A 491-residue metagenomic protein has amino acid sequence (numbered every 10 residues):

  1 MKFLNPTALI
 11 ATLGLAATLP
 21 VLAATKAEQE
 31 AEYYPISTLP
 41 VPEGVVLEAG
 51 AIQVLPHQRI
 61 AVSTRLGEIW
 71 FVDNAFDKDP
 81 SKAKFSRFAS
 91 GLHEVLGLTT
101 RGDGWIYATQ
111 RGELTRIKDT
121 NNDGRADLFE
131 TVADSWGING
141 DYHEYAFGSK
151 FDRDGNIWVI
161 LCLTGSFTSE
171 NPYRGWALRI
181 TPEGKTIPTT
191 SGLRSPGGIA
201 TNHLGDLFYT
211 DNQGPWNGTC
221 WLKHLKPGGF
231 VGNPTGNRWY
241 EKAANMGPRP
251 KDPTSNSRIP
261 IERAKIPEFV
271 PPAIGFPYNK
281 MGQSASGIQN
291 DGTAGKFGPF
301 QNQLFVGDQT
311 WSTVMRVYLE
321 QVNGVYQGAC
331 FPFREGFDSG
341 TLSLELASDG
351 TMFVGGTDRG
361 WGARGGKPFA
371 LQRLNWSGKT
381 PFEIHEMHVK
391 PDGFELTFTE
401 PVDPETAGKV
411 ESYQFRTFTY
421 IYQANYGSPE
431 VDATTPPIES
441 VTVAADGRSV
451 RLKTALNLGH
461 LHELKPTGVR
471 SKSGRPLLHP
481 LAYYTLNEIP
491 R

Functional and structural regions predicted by a protein language model:
M1-P6: Positively charged n-region of N-terminal signal peptides that target proteins for export
T7-P20: Bacterial N-terminal signal peptides
A24-P381, H385-G393, P404: Beta-propeller domains with acidic blade repeats across secreted/periplasmic ectodomains and cytosolic WD/CNH propellers
D392-L396, V450: Structural beta-strand segments of beta-rich domains
L396-S440, L464-S471, P480-Y484: Short, surface-exposed alpha-helix to beta-strand junction/turn motifs within ectodomains of secreted and cell-envelope
T442-D446: Blade-terminus and WD-like Trp-Asp/Gly-His loop motifs, strongest in beta-propeller folds
A455-L461: Surface-exposed, short loops/turns at beta-strand junctions within beta-sandwich domains
Y484-R491: Flexible, low-complexity linkers/stalks enriched in Thr/Pro that connect modular domains
